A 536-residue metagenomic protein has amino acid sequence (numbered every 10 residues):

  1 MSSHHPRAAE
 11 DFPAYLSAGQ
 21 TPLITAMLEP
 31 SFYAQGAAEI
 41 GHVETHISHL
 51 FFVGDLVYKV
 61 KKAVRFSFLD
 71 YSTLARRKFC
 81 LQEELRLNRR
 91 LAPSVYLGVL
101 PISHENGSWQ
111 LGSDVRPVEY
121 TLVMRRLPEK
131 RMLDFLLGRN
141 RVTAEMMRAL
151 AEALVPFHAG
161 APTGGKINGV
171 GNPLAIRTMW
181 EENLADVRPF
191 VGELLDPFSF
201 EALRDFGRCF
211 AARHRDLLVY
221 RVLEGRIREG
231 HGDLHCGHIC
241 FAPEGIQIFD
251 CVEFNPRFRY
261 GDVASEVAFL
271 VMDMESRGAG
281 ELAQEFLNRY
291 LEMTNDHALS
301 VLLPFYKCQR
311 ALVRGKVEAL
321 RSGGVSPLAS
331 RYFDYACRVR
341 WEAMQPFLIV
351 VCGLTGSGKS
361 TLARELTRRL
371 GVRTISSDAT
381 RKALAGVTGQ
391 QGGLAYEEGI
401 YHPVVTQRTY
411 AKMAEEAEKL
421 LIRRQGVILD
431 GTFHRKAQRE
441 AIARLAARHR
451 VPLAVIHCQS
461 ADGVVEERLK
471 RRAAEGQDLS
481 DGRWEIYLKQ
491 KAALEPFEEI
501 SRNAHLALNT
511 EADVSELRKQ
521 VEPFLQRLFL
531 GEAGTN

Functional and structural regions predicted by a protein language model:
S2-V123, P128, M132, A242-I246: Conserved NTP-binding catalytic cores of kinases and kinase-like/nucleotidyltransferase enzymes across multiple kinase
F68-A75, W109-V115, L122-F347: ATP-dependent phospho-/nucleotidyl transfer catalytic cores
I349-V351: Hydrophobic anchor at the beta1->P-loop junction of P-loop NTPases
K359: Conserved lysine of the Walker
L362: Hydrophobic positions on the alpha1 helix immediately C-terminal to the Walker A/P-loop
T367-Q425: Conserved substrate/cofactor phosphate-moiety recognition/catalytic segment in nucleotide-dependent phosphotransferases
H449-L469: Conserved phosphate-donor/acceptor-positioning beta-strand/loop module used by diverse small-molecule
R471-E522, F529-N536: Small-molecule kinase domains that catalyze NTP-dependent phosphoryl transfer to phosphate-bearing small molecules
